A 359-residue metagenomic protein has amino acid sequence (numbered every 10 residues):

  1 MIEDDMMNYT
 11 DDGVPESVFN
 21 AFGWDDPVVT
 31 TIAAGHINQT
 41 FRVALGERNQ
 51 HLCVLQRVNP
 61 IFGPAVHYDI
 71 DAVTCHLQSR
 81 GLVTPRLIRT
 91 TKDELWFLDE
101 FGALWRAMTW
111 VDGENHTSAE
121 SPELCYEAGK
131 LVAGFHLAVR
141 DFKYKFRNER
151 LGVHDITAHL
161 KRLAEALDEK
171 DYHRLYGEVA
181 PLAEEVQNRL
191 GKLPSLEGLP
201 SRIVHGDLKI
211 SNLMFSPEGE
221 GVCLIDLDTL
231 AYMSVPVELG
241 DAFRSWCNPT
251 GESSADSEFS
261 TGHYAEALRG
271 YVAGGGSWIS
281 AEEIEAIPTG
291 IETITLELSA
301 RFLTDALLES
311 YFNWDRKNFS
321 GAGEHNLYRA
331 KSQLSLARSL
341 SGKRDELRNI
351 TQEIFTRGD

Functional and structural regions predicted by a protein language model:
I2-M6, N148-P194: Active-site catalytic-loop/activation-segment of kinase and kinase-like phosphoryl-transfer enzymes
I2-T30: Juxta-kinase regulatory segment immediately upstream of eukaryotic protein kinase catalytic domains
T31-G46, Q50-C53, V58-K161, V235 (+5 more regions): Conserved ATP-binding subdomain of kinase catalytic cores across diverse folds
H36-Q50, V54-L55, L87, N188-V237 (+1 more regions): Active-site acidic catalytic loop and adjacent metal/ATP-binding pocket of ATP-dependent phosphoryl transfer enzymes
E100, L124, P200, H205 (+2 more regions): Secondary-structure capping and boundary motifs in well-ordered enzyme cores
A166, E297-D359: ATP/Mg2+ or Mg2+-diphosphate-binding catalytic cores that bind nucleotide phosphates or diphosphates via glycine-rich
P236-S277, T293-N313: Active-site activation/catalytic loop segments of kinase-like enzymes and analogous catalytic loops in related
I284-I294, S320: Small/polar glycine-rich anion-binding or flexible loop at a beta-alpha turn
